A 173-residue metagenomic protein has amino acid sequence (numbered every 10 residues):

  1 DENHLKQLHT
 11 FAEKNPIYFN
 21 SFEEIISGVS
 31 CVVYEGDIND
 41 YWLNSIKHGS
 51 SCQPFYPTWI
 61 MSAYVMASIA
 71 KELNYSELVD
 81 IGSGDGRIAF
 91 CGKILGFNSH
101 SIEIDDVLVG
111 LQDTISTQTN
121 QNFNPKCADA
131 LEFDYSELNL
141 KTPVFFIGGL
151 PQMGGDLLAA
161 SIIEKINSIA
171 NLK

Functional and structural regions predicted by a protein language model:
D1-L73: S-adenosyl-L-methionine
Y75-G84: Conserved class I S-adenosyl-L-methionine
G86-F90: Glycine-rich SAM-binding Motif I of class I
K93-I94: Gly/Ala-rich phosphate-binding loop of Rossmann-like dinucleotide-binding domains, activating on the conserved
N98-E103: Conserved SAM-binding motif I beta-strand of class I
L111-N139: S-adenosyl-L-methionine
M153-K165: A short, conserved alpha-helix within the catalytic core of class I
N171-K173: Conserved beta-strand signature within the Rossmann-like core of class I S-adenosyl-L-methionine
